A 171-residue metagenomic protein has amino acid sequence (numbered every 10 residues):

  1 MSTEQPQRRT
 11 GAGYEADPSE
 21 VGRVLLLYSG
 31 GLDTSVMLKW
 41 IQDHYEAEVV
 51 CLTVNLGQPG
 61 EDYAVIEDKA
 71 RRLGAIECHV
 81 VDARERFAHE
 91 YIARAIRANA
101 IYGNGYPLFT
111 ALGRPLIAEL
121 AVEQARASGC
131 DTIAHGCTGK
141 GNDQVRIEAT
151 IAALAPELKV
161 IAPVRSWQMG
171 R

Functional and structural regions predicted by a protein language model:
S2-R171: ATP-dependent adenylation/nucleotidyltransferase module used to activate substrates
